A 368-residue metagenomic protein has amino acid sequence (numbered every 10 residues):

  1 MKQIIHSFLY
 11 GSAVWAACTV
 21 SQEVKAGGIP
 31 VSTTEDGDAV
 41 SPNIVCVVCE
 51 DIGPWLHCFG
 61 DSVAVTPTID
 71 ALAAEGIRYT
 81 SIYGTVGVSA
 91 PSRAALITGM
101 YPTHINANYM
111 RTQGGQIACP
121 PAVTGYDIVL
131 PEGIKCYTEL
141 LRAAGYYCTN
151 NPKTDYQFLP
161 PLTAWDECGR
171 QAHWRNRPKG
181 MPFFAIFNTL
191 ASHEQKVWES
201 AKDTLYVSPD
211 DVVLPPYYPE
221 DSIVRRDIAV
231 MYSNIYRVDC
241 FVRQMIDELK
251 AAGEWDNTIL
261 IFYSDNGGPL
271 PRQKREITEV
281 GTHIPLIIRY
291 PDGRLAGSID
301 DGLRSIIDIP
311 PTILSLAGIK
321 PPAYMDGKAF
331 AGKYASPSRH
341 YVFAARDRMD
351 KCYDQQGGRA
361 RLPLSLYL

Functional and structural regions predicted by a protein language model:
K2-A13: Sec-dependent signal peptide recognition, specifically the positively charged N-region followed immediately by
F8, C18-L368: Formylglycine-dependent sulfatase
